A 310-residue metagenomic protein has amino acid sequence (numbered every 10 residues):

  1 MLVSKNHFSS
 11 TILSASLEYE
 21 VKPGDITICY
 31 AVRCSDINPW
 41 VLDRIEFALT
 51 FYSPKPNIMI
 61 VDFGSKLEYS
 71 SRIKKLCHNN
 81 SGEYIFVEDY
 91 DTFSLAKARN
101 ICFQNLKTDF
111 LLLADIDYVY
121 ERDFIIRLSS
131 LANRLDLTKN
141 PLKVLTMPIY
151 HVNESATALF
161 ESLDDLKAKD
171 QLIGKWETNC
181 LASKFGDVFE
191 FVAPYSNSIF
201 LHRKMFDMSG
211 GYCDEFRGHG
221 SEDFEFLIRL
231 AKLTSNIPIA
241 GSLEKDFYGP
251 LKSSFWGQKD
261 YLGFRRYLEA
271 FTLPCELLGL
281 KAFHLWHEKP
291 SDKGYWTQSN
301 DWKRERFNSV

Functional and structural regions predicted by a protein language model:
M1-F47: N-proximal low-complexity "stem/linker" segments adjacent to membrane-targeting elements
M1-S10, G218-V310: C-terminal catalytic/acceptor-binding lobe
D25-C29, N57, E225: Cell-envelope/extracellular polymer assembly enzymes that use nucleotide-activated donors
I45-E88: Acidic donor-binding segment of Leloir-type glycosyltransferases
D89-L106: Glycine-rich, basic loop-to-helix element that forms the pyrophosphate-binding segment of sugar-nucleotide handling
L106-D109, G211: Active-site acidic short loop of glycosyltransferases
D109-E121: Short beta-strand-to-loop acidic/aromatic patch adjacent to the donor-nucleotide binding site
I126-D214: Conserved catalytic core of nucleotide-sugar-dependent glycosyltransferases
